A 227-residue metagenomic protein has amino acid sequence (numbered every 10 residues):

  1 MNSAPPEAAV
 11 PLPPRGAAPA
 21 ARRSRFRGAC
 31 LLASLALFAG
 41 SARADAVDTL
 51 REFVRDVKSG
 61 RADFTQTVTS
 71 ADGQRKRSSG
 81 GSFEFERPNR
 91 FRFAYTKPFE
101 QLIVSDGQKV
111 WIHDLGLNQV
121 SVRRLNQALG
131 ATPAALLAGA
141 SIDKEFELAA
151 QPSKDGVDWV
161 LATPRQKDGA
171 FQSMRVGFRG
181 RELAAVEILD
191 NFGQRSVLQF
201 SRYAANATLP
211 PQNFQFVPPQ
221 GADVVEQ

Functional and structural regions predicted by a protein language model:
N2, A36, A42-K76, P218-Q227: N-terminal leader/targeting segments and the immediate start of mature chains
S3-C30: Bacterial N-terminal signal peptides that target proteins for export
A29-A39: Bacterial N-terminal signal peptides
V54, L129-D143: Short, solvent-exposed helix-to-loop capping segments enriched in aromatics
T65-A71, A94-T96, H113-L115, T163-R165 (+1 more regions): A generic structural motif
R75-G81, Q194: Amphipathic hydrophobic-ligand
S82-A131, S196-V197: An acidic-aromatic
S121, S141-Q227: Gly/Pro-enriched, hydrophobic low-complexity segments that function as extracytoplasmic propeptides/linkers
